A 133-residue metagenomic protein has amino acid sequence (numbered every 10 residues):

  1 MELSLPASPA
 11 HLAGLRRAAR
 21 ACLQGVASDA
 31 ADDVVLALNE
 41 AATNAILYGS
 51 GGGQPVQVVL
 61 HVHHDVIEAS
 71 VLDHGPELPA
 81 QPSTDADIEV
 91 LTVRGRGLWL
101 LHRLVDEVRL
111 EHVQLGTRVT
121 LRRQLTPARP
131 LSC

Functional and structural regions predicted by a protein language model:
M1-E2, I46-C133: Conserved beta-strand-loop-beta-strand hairpin that lines the nucleotide-binding pocket of ATP/GTP-utilizing enzymes
M1-V35, C133: Bergerat-fold GHKL ATPase/HATPase_c domain
P9, A27, N39, D65 (+1 more regions): Generic hydrophobic-segment detector
P9, R16, E40, P82 (+1 more regions): Solvent-exposed, flexible loop/coil residues
S28-G53: Conserved ATP-binding N-box helix of the HATPase_c
